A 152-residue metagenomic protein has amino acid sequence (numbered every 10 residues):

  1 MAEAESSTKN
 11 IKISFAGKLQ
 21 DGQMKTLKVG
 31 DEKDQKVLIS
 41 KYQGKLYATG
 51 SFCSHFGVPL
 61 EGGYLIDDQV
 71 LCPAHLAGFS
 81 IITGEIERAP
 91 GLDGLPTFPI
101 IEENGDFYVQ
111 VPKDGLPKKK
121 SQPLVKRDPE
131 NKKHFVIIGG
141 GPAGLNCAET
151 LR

Functional and structural regions predicted by a protein language model:
M1-D67, I101-L116: N-terminal pre-ligand scaffold of iron-sulfur
C53, C72-H75: Short cysteine clusters
F56-V58, L76-G78, G141-P142: Active-site glycine-rich loops that stabilize anionic/oxyanionic intermediates across multiple enzyme folds
G63-Q69, T83-R88: Short cysteine/histidine-rich zinc-coordinating motifs and their immediately flanking basic loops
A77-K119: Short Fe-S-cluster ligation motifs
D114-K133: A short, basic/flexible loop-to-alpha-helix module at the beginning of a structural domain
K132-R152: N-terminal Rossmann-like FAD-binding beta1-loop-alpha1 element of flavoenzymes
